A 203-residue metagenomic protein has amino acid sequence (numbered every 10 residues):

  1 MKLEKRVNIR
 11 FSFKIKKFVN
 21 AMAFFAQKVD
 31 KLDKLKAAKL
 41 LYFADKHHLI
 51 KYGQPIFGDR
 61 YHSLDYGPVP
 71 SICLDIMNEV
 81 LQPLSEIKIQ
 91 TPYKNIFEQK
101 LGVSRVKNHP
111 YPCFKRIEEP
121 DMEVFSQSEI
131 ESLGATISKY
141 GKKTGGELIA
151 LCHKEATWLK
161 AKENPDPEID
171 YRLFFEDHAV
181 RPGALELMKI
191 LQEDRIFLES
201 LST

Functional and structural regions predicted by a protein language model:
M1-T203: Domain-edge interaction signal
